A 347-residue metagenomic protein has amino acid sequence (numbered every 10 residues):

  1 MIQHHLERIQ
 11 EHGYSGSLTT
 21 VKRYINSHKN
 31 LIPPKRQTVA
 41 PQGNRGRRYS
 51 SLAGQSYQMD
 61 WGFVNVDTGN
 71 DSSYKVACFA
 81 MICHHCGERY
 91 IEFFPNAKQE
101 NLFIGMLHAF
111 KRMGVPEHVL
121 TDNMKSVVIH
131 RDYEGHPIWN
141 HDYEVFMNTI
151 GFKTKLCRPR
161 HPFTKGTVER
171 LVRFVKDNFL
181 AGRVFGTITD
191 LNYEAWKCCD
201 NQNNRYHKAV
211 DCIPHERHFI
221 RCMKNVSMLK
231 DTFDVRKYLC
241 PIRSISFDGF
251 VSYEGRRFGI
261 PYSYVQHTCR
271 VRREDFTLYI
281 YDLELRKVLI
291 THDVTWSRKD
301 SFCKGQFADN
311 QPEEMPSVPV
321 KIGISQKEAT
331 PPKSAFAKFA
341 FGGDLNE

Functional and structural regions predicted by a protein language model:
E7-T19, R23-R89, A97-N101, N148 (+1 more regions): Mobile-element integrase/transposase regions, centering on the N-terminal DNA-binding/Zn-coordinating module
V76, I91-P116, T295-D300: Active-site beta-loop-alpha junctions of metal-dependent nucleic acid enzymes, especially the RNase H-like/DDE
V115-G135: Acidic/histidine-rich, metal-coordinating catalytic segments
T121-D122, Y133-E134, T154-K176, L191: RNase H-like two-metal-ion nuclease catalytic core shared by retroviral integrases and related mobile-element nucleases
H136-T154: Two-metal-ion acidic nuclease core segments, chiefly of the RNase H-like superfamily
V172-R272: Active-site-proximal acidic segments at structured loop/helix or strand boundaries that coordinate catalytic metals
D275-E347: Protein C-terminal end segments and domain termini
